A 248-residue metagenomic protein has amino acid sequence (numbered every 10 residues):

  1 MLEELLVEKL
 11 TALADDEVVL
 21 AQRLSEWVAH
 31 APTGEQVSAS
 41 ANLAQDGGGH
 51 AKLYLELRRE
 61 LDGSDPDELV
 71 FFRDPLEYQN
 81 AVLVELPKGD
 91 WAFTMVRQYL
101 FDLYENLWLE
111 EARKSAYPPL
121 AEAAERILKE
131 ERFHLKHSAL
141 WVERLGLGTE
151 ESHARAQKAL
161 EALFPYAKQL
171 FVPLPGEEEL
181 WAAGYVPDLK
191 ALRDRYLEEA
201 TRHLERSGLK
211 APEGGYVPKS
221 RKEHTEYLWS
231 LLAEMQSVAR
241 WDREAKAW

Functional and structural regions predicted by a protein language model:
M1-T11, F72-Q98, S115, G148-S152 (+1 more regions): Acidic/His metal-coordination segments adjacent to aromatic residues that form catalytic metal sites in metalloenzymes
L5-A12, A31-H50, T94, P119-E131: Alpha-helical scaffold segments that form or flank carboxylate-/histidine-based iron centers
D16-L24, H50, F101-W108, H134: Amphipathic, well-ordered alpha-helical segments in soluble domains
L20-N42, E105-L120: Helix-loop segments that flank and shape redox-cofactor active sites
A44-F72, S138-E143: Conserved alpha-helical segments that form or flank metal/cofactor-binding pockets of metalloenzymes
L83-H137: Internal, conserved structured core segments that host functional sites
K136-P165: Solvent-exposed, charged amphipathic helical/linker segments at domain boundaries
A154-W248: Extended, helix-rich structural scaffolds rather than catalytic motifs
